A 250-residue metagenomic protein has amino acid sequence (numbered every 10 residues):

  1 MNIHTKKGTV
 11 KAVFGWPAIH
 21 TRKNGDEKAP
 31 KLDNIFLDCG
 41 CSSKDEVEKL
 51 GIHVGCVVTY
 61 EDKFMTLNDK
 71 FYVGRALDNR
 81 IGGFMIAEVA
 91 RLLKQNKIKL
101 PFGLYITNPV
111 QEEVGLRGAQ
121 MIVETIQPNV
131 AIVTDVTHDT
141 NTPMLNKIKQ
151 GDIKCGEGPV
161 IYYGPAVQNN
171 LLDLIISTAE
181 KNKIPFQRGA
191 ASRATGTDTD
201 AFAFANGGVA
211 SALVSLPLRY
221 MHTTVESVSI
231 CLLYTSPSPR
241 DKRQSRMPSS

Functional and structural regions predicted by a protein language model:
M1-S236, R240, S250: N-terminal hydrophobic/helix-forming segments and targeting peptides
S245-S249: Hydrophobic alpha-helical segments, chiefly the membrane-spanning helices and signal/signal-anchor peptides
